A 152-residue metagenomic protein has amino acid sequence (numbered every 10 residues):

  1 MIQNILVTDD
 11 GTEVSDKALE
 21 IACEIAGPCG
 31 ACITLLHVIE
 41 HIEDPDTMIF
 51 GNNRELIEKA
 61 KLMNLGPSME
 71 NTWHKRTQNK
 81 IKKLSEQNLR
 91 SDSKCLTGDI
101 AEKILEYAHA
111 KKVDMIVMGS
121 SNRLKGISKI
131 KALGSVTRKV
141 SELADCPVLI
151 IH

Functional and structural regions predicted by a protein language model:
M1-L62: Small/aliphatic-rich secondary-structure junction motif
L36, D92-L96, L149: General small-molecule cofactor/ligand-binding pocket signal
F50-R54, A110-K111, G134-S135: Short, hinge-like loop/turn segments at secondary-structure boundaries
E55-W73, G126, I130: A short acidic, glycine-rich active-site loop that binds or catalyzes chemistry on phosphate/adenosine moieties
K75, N79-I116: Structural beta-alpha unit
M115-E142: Glycine-rich, Arg-bearing micro-motifs that act as flexible, cationic patches
S141-I151: Short, flexible loop segments at boundaries between secondary-structure elements
